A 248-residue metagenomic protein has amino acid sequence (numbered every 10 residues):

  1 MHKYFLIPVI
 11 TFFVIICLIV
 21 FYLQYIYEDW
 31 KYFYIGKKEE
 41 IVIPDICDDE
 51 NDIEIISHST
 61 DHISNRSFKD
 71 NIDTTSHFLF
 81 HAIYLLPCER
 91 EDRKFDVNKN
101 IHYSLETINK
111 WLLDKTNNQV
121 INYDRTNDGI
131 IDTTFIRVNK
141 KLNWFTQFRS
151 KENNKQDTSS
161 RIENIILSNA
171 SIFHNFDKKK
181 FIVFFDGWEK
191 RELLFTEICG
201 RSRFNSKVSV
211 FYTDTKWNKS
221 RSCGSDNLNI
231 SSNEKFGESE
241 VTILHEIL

Functional and structural regions predicted by a protein language model:
M1-F13: N-terminal Sec-pathway targeting helices
C17-I35: Membrane-interface motif at the C-terminal end of an N-terminal transmembrane signal
L23, D52-I53, N205, N229: Secreted/processed peptides and extracellular or luminal domains of membrane proteins
G36-K179, F185-L193, S225-N227, E238: Propeptide-to-catalytic entry region of secreted or membrane-anchored zinc metalloproteases
I172, R201, F236-V241, E246-L248: Catalytic cores of extracellular degradative/oxidative enzymes
E189-S222: Catalytic zinc-binding patch centered on the HExxH motif and its immediate surroundings that defines zinc-dependent
N218-L244: Short pre-active-site segment immediately N-terminal to the catalytic Zn-binding motif
